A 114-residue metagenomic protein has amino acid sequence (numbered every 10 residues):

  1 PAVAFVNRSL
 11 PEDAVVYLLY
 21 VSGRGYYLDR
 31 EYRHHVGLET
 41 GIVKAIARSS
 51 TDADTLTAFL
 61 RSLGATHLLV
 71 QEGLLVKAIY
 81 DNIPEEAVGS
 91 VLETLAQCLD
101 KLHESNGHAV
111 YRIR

Functional and structural regions predicted by a protein language model:
P1, S50-D54, E85, G89: Structural motif corresponding to alpha-helix initiation and N-cap regions
P1-G37, T66-V76, Y111: Short periplasmic/luminal acceptor-recognition loop of GT-C membrane glycosyltransferases, typified by
V3-N7, D54, A96-Q97: Generic hydrophobic-segment detector
E39-G41: Active-site clefts of carbohydrate-active enzymes
V43-A47: The substrate-binding groove and active-site-proximal loops of carbohydrate-active enzymes, especially glycoside
T57: Short glycine-/small-residue-rich flexible loop motifs, especially phosphate/cofactor-binding loops
L60-R61: Non-catalytic positions within long, well-ordered alpha-helices that form the structural scaffold/packing of enzyme
H67-R114: Aromatic/acidic, Gly/Pro-rich catalytic loop(s) in extracytoplasmic/lumenal soluble domains of multi-pass membrane
